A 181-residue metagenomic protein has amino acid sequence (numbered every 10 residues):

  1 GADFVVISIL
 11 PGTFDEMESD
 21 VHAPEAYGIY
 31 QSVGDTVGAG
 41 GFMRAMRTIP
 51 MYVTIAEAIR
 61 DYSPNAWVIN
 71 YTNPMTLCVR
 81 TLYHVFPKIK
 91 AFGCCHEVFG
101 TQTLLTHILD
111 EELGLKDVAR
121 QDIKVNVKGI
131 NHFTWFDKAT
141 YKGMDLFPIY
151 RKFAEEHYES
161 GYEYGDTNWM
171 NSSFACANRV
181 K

Functional and structural regions predicted by a protein language model:
A2-I9: N-terminal Rossmann-like NAD(P) cofactor-binding module of classical short-chain dehydrogenase/reductase
P11-F86: Rossmann-fold NAD(P)-binding glycine/threonine-rich loop
E16-E25, A45, F99-Q102, G161-K181: Charged, low-complexity, helix-prone segments enriched in Lys/Glu/Asp/Gln
D35-G40, F99-T103, E155-E159: Short C-terminal domain-edge/linker segments immediately following a structured domain
W67, Y71-K142: Rossmann-fold dinucleotide-binding core
L109, L113-K181: Long, compositionally biased stretches enriched for glycine and/or charged residues
